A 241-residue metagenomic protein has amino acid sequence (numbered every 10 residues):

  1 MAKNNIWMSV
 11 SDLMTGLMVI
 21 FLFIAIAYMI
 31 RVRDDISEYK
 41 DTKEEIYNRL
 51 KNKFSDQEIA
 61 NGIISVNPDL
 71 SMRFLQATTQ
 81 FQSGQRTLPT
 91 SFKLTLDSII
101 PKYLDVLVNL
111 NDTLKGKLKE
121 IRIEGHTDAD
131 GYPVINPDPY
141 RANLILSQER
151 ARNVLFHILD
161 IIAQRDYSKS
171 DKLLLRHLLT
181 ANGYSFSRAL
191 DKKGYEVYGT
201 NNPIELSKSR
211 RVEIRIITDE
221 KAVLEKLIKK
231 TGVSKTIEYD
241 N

Functional and structural regions predicted by a protein language model:
M1-G62: Short terminal targeting/anchoring segments
E38, T42, G84-T95, K115 (+2 more regions): Extracytoplasmic/periplasmic, Sec-exported soluble proteins
S55-Q57, S65, S170-L174: Short, conserved catalytic or adaptor-binding loops enriched in Gly and charged residues
N61, N67-D69, Q76, S83 (+3 more regions): Extracytoplasmic
P68-I99, D130-A142: Short, solvent-exposed beta-strand/turn patches at coil↔beta or beta↔helix junctions that act as interaction loops
G84-R122, L155-K169, I214: Periplasmic peptidoglycan-binding/anchoring modules of Gram-negative envelope and division proteins
K119, H126-T218, K230: Periplasmic OmpA-like peptidoglycan-binding domain that tethers envelope proteins to the cell wall
I228-N241: Short, cationic low-complexity segments
